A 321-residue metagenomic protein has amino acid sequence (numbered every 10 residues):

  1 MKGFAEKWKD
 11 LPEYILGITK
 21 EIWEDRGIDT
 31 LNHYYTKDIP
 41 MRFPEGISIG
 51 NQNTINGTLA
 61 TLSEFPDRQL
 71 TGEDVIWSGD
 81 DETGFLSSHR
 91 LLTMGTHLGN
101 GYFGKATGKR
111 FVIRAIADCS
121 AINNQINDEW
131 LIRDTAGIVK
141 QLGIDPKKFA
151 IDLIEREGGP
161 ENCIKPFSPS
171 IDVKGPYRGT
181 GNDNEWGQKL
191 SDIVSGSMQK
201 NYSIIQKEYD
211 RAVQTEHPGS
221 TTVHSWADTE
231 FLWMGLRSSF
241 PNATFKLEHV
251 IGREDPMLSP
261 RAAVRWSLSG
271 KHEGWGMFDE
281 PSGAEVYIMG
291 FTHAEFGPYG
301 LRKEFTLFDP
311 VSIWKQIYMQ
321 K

Functional and structural regions predicted by a protein language model:
M1-K321: C-terminal and inter-domain tail/linker signature
